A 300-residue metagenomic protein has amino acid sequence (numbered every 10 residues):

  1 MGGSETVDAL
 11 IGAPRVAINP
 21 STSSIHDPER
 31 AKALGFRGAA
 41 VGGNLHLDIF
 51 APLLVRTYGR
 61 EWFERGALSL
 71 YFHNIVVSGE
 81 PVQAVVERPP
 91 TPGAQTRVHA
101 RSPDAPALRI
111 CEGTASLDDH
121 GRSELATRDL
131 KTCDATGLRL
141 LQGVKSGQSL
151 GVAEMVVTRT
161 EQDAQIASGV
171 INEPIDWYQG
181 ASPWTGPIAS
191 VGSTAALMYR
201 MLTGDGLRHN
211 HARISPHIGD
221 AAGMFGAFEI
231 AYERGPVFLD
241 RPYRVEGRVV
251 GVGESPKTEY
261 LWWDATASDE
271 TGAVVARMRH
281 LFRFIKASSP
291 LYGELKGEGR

Functional and structural regions predicted by a protein language model:
M1-P14, V77-Q148, R234-R300: HotDog/MaoC-like acyl-thioester-processing domains
M1-R65, D118-A227, S289-R300: Hot-dog-fold acyl-thioester-processing enzymes
A40, V76, V157, V237-F238: Hydrophobic beta-strand core residues of beta-sandwich domains
F50-L53, R65-E87: Long, hydrophobic/aromatic-enriched structural stretches that serve as scaffold segments
A67-F72, A227-R234, V249: Short structured motifs
G219-P242: Intrinsically disordered, low-complexity segments enriched in Gly and acidic/Ser/Thr residues that form flexible
